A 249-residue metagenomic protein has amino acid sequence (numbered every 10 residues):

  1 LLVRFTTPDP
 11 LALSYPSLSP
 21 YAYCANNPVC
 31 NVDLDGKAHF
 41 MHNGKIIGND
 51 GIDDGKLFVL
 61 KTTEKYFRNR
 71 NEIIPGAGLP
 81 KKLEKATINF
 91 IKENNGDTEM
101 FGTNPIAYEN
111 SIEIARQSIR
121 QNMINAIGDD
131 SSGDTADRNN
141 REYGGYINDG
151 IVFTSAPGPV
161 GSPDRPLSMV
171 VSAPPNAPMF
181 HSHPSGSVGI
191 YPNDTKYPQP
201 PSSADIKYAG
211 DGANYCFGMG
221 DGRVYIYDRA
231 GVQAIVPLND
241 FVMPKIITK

Functional and structural regions predicted by a protein language model:
L1-I91: Short turn/helix-capping motifs enriched in Asx and small/polar residues
R4-T7, V152-F153, V232-Q233: Predominantly a core beta-strand signature of beta-propeller blades across repeat-based propeller domains
S19, N140-E142, P175: Residues that flank catalytic or metal-binding motifs in active/ligand-binding sites
H39-I52, P163-K249: Active-site-proximal loop/helix of nucleotide/amide-processing enzymes and allied scaffolds
K45-G48, D54, T62-R138, K245-T248: Long, non-catalytic terminal segments
R141-G150, Y215-G218: Short beta-strand scaffold segments in enzyme catalytic cores
I147, I151-M169: Protease-associated
